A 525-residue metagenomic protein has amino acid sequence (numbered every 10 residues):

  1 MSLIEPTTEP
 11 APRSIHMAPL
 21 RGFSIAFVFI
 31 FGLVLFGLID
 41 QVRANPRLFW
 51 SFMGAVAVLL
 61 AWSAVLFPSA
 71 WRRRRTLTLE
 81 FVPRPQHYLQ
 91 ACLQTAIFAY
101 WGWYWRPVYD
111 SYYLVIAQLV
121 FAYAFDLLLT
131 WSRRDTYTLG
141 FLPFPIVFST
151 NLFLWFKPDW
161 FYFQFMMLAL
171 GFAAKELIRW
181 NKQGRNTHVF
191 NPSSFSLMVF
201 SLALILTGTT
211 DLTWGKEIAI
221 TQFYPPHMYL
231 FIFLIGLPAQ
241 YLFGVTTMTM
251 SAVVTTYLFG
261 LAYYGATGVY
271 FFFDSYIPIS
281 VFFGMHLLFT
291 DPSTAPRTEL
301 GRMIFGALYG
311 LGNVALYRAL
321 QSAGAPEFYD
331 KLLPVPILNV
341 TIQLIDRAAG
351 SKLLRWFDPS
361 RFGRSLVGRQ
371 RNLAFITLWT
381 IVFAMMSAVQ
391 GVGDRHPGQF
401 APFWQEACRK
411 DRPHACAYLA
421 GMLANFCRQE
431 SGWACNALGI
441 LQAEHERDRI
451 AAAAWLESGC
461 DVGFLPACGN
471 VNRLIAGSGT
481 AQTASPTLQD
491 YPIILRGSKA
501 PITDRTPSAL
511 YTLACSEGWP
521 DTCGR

Functional and structural regions predicted by a protein language model:
S2-W131: N-terminal signal-anchor module of multipass membrane proteins
A44-G54, F223-H227, T249, F271-I279 (+2 more regions): Loop-to-transmembrane alpha-helix initiation sites
W62-L79, A122-D135, L170-N186, F233-F243 (+1 more regions): C-terminal ends of transmembrane helices
L129-Q222: Membrane-interface helix-loop-helix junctions at boundaries between adjacent transmembrane segments
L197, L204-Y257, L261-A266: Internal active-site segments that recognize and position negatively charged phosphoryl groups and nucleotide moieties
S365-V392: Internal/C-terminal transmembrane anchor helices
K410-P413, A424, Q429-G432, L438 (+7 more regions): Short helix-capping/linker turns of helical repeat alpha-solenoids
